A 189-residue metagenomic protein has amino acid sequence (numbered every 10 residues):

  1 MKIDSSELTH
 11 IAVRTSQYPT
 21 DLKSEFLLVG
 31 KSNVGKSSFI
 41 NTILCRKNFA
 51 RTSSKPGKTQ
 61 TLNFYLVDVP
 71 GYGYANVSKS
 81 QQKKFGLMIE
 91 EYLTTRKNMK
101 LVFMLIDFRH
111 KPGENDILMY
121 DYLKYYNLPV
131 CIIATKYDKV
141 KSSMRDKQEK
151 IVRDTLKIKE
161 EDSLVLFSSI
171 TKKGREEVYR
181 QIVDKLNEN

Functional and structural regions predicted by a protein language model:
M1-Y74, N187-E188: Conserved G1/Walker A P-loop phosphate-binding module
I3-T15, V140-N189: Canonical P-loop GTPase G-domain recognition
F26-V34, N98-L101, L123-V130, K139 (+4 more regions): Structured catalytic cores of enzymes that bind and process phosphorylated ligands/cofactors
N48, T61, Q81-F85, P112-N115 (+6 more regions): Helical mechanochemical/support elements of P-loop NTPase systems and associated helical scaffolds
K58, G71-G73, R109-K111, K136-K141 (+1 more regions): Conserved nucleotide-binding/hydrolysis micro-motifs of P-loop NTPases
L66-K100: Conserved nucleotide-sensing/catalytic segment adjacent to the nucleotide-binding pocket in NTP-handling enzymes
E91-D162: Conserved C-terminal guanine-recognition region of P-loop GTPase G domains, centered on the G4
